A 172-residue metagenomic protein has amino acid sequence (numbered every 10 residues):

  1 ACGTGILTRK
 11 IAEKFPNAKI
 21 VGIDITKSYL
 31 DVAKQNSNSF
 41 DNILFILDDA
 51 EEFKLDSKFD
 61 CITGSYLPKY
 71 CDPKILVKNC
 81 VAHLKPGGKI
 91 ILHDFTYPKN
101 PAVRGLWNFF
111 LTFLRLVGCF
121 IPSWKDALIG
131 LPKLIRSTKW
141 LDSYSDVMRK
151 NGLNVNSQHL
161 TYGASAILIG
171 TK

Functional and structural regions predicted by a protein language model:
A1: Conserved S-adenosyl-L-methionine
T4-E52: Class I SAM-dependent methyltransferase SAM/SAH-binding core
E51-I62: A short acidic, Gly/Pro-enriched loop at the edge of an enzyme's catalytic core that lines a small-molecule cofactor
D60-K74: A short SAM/SAH-binding and catalytic strip from SAM-dependent methyltransferases
K74-P86: A short glycine-rich, Lys/Arg-flanked "PGG" loop and its adjoining helix->strand segment in the class I
G88-F95: Conserved beta-strand signature within the Rossmann-like core of class I S-adenosyl-L-methionine
T96-V147: C-terminal alpha-helical "lid/dimerization" subdomain adjacent to the S-adenosyl-L-methionine
G152-K172: Core SAM-dependent methyltransferase catalytic element
